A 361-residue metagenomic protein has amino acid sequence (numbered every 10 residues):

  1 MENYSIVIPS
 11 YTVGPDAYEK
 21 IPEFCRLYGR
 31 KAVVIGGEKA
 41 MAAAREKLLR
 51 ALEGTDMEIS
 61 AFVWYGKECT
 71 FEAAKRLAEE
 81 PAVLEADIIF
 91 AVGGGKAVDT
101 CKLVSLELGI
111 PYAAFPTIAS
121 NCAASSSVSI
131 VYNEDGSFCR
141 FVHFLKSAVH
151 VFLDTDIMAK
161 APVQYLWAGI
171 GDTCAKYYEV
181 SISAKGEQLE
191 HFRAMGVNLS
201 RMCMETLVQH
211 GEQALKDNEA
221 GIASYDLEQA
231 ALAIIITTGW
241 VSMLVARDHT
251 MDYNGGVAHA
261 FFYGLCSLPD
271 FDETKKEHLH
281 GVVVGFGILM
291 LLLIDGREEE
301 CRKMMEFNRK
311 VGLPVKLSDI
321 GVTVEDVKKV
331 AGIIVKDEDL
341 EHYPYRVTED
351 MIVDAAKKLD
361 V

Functional and structural regions predicted by a protein language model:
M1-D87, L317: ATP/NTP phosphate-donor binding region
N3-S5, C25-L27, A82-L84, S105 (+3 more regions): Solvent-exposed alpha-helices and their adjacent loops that cap or buttress functional pockets in soluble metabolic
Y4, A17-K20, R297-V361: C-terminal charged capping/lid subdomain of soluble metabolic enzymes
P9, L106-C203: A glycine/threonine-rich phosphate-anchoring loop and its flanking beta-alpha core in nucleotide/phosphate-binding
Y18, M41-R45, K96-L103, N121-S125: Short glycine/serine/threonine-rich phosphate/pyrophosphate-binding segments that cradle anionic phosphate groups
P81-A119: A short, small-residue-rich loop immediately preceding and capping a beta-strand
E190-E306: Active-site segments that bind and position negatively charged phosphate/pyrophosphate groups
